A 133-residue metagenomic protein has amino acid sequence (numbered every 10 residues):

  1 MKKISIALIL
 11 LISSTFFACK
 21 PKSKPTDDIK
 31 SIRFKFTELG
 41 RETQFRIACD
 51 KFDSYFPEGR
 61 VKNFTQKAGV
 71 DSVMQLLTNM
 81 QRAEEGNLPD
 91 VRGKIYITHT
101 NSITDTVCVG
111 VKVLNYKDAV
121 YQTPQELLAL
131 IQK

Functional and structural regions predicted by a protein language model:
I4-S13: Sec-dependent N-terminal signal peptides
T15-A18: C-terminal motif of bacterial Sec signal peptides marking the signal peptidase cleavage site
K20-K133: Function-determining sites in protein domains
